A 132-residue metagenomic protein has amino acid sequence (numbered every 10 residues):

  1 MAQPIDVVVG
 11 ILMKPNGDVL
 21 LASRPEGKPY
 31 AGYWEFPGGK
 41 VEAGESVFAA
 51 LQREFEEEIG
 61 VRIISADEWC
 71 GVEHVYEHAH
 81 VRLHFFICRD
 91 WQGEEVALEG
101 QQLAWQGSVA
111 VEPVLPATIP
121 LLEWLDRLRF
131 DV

Functional and structural regions predicted by a protein language model:
M1-V19, K40: Conserved N-terminal beta-strand and adjoining loop/helix that marks the start of the Nudix/MutT-like hydrolase domain
D6-V8, G17, V81-H84, Q101: Change "...and in nucleic-acid phosphodiester-cleaving endonucleases..." to "...and in nucleic-acid processing enzymes
I11, L21, L83-I87, L103-W105: Conserved hydrophobic/aromatic beta-strand scaffold that supports enzyme active sites
K14, R62, V72-E95, L121 (+1 more regions): Active-site-adjacent beta-strand/loop module that shapes the phosphate/pyrophosphate-binding cleft
D18-E57: Conserved Nudix-box catalytic region and its N-terminal flanking loop in Nudix hydrolases and closely related
E58-S65: Short secondary-structure junctions
I87, E95-R127: NUDIX/MutT-family hydrolases
